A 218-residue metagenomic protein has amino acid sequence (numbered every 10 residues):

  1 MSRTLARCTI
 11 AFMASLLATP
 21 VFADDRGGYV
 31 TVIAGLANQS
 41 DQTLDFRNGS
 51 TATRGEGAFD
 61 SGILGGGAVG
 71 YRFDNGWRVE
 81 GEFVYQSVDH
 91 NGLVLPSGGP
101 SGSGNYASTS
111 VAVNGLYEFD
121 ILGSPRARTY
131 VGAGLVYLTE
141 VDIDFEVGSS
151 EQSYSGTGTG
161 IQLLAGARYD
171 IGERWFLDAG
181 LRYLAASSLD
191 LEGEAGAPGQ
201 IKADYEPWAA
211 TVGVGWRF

Functional and structural regions predicted by a protein language model:
M1-G27: Cleavable N-terminal export/targeting peptides
D24-G27, A34-S40, A68-E146, Y205-F218: Gram-negative (and chloroplast) outer-membrane scaffold detector with strong preference for beta-barrel transmembrane
A37-G65, Y154-T159: Surface-exposed strand-loop-strand hairpins of Gram-negative outer-membrane beta-barrel proteins
Q42-S50, N91-G99, V141-S150, L189-P198: Outer-membrane beta-barrel translocator domains and adjoining extracellular loop/strand segments of Gram-negative
T43, F83, S87-G92, L163 (+1 more regions): Predominantly the C-terminal beta-signal and adjacent terminal strand-loop region of outer-membrane beta-barrel
R54-S61, D89, P100-S108, S150-T157 (+1 more regions): Replace "Gram-negative outer membrane beta-barrel proteins" with "bacterial and organellar outer membrane beta-barrel
G62-G65, S108-A112, G158-Q162, F176 (+1 more regions): Transmembrane beta-barrel architecture of outer-membrane proteins
G66-R72, G166-D170: Short, conserved structural micro-motifs that define repeat-unit consensus positions and nucleotide-binding loops
